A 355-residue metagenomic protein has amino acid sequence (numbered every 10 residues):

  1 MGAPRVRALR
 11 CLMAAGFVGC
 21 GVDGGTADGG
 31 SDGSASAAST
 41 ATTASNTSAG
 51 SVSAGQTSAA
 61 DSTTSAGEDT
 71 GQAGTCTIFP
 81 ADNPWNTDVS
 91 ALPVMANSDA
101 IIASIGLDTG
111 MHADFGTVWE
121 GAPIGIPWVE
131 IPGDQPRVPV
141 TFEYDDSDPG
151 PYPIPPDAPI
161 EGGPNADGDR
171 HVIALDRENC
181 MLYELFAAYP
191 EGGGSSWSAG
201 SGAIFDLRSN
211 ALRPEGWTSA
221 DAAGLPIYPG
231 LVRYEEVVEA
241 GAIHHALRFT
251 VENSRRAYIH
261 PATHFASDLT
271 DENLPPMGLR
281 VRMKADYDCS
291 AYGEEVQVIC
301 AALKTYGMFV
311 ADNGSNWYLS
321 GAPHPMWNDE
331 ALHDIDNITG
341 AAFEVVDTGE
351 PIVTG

Functional and structural regions predicted by a protein language model:
M1, A15-A73: Ser/Thr-rich, Pro/Gly/Ala-heavy low-complexity intrinsically disordered linkers and tails of secreted extracellular
G2-A3, D288: Serine/threonine-rich low-complexity intrinsically disordered regions
R5-A14: Sec-dependent signal peptide recognition, specifically the positively charged N-region followed immediately by
G71-G355: Short, surface-exposed polybasic-aromatic patches that bind anionic ligands, especially phosphate groups
